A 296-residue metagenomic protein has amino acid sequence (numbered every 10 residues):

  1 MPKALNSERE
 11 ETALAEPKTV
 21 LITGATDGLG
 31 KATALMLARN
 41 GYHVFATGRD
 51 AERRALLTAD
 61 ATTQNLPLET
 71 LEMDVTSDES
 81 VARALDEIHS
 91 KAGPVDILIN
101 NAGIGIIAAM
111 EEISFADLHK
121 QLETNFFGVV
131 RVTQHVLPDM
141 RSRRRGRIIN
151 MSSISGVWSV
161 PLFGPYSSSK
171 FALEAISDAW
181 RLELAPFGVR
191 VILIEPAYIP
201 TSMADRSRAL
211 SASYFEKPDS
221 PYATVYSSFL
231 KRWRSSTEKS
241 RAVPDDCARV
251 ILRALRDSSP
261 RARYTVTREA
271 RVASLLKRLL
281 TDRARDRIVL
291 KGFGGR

Functional and structural regions predicted by a protein language model:
T26-D27: Conserved glycine-rich cofactor-binding loop
N40-L56: Conserved glycine-rich Rossmann-like NAD(P)H-binding loop of the short-chain dehydrogenase/reductase
M73-R83, F115: The beta1-alpha1 cofactor-binding region of Rossmann-like NAD(H)/NADP(H)-dependent oxidoreductases
A109-M110, S114-H119, R145: Substrate-binding pocket helix/loop in short-chain dehydrogenase/reductase
T133, S169: Active-site helix of classical SDR
S153: Residue(s) in the substrate-gating loop at a strand-loop-helix junction that position the organic substrate next
A185-T237: C-terminal beta-strand-loop-alpha-helix "lid" module of Rossmann-like NAD(P)-dependent dehydrogenases
